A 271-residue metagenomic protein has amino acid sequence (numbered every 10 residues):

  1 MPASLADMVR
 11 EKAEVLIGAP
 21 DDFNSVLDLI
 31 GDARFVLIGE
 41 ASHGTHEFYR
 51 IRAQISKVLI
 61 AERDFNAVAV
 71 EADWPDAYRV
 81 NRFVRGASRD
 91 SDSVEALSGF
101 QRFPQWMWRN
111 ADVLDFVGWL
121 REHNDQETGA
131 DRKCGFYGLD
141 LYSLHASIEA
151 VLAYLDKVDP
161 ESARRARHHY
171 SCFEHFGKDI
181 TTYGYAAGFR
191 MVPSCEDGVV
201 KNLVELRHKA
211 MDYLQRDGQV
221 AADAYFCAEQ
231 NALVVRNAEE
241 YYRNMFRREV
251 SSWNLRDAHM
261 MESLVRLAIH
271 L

Functional and structural regions predicted by a protein language model:
M1-L271: Structured catalytic-domain cores with a bias toward divalent-metal coordination
